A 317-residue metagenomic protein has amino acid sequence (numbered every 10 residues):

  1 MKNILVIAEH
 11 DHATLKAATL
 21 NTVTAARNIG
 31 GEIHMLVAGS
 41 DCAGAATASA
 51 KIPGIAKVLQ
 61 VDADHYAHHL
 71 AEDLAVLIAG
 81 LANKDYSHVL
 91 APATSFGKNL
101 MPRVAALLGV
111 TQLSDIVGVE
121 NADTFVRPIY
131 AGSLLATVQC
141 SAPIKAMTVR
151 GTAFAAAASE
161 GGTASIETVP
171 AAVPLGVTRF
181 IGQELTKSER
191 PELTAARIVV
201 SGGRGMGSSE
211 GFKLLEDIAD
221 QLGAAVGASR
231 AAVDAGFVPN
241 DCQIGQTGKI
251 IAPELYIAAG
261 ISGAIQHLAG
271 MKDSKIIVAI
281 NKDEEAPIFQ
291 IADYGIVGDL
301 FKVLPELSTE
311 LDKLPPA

Functional and structural regions predicted by a protein language model:
M1-A317: N-terminal glycine-rich FAD/FM-binding segment characteristic of electron-transfer flavoproteins
